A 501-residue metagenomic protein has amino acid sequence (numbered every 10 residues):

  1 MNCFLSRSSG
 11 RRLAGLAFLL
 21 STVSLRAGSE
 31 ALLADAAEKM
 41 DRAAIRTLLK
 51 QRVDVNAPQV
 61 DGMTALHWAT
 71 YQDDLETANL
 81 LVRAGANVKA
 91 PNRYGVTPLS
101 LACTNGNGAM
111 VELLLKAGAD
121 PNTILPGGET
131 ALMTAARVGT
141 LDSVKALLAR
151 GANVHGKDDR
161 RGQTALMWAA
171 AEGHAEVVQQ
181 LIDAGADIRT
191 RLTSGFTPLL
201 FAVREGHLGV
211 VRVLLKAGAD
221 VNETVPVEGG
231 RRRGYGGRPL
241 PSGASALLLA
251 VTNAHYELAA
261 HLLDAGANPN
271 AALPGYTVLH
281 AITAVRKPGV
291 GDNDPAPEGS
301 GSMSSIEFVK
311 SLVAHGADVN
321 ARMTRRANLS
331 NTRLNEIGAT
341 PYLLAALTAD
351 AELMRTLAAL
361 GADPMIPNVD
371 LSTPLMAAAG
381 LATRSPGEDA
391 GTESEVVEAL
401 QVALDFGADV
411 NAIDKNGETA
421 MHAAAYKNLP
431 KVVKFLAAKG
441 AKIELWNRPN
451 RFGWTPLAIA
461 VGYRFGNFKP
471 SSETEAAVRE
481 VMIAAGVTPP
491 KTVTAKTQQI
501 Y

Functional and structural regions predicted by a protein language model:
N2-A14: Bacterial N-terminal signal peptides that target proteins for export
A14-S24: Bacterial N-terminal signal peptides
A27-L33, R150, A217, G234-R238 (+12 more regions): Ankyrin-repeat-protein effector appendages
G28-D35, P58-T64, P91-T97, I124-T130 (+10 more regions): Ankyrin-repeat boundary/"N-cap" motif
S29-T47: Short N-terminal segments immediately surrounding and downstream of signal-peptide cleavage
D35-K39, W68-D74, L101-N107, T134-T140 (+10 more regions): Ankyrin repeat A-helix N-terminal signature
A44, E76-T77, A109-M110, D142-S143 (+9 more regions): Conserved ankyrin/ankyrin-like repeat signature
L49-D54, N79-N87, E112-D120, K145-N153 (+8 more regions): Ankyrin repeat domain, specifically the short helix-to-loop turn at the C-terminus of the second helix of each repeat
